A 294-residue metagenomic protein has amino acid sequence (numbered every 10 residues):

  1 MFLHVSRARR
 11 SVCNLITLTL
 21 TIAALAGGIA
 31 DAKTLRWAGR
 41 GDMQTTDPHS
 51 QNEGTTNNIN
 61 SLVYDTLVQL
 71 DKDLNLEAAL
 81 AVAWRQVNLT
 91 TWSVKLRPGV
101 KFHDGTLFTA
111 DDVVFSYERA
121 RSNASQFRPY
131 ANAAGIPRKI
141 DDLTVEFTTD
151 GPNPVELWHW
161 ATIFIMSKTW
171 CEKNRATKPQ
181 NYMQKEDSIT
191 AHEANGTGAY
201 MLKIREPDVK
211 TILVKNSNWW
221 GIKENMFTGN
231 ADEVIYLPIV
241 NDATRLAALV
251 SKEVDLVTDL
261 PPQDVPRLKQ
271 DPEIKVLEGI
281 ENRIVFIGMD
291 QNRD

Functional and structural regions predicted by a protein language model:
M1-C13: N-terminal secretory signal peptides that target proteins for export/translocation
L25-A32: Sec/Tat signal peptide C-region and signal peptidase I cleavage site
K33-Q44, V82, T91-V94, V113-Y117 (+5 more regions): Short, well-ordered beta-strand elements
A38-N88, E118, N195: N-terminal lobe/hinge region of extracytoplasmic solute-binding protein
V82-Q126, I140, E146-G151, E156-L157 (+1 more regions): Aromatic- and charge-enriched surface segment that lines or borders ligand/interaction sites
P129-Q180: Surface-exposed binding/hinge segments that line and control ligand-binding clefts or catalytic entry sites
I136, K203-V214, L237-D294: Extracellular/periplasmic solute-recognition and catalytic clefts
I163-G229, E233-I235, A243: Gly/Pro-rich hinge or "lid" segments in bacterial periplasmic/extracellular proteins
